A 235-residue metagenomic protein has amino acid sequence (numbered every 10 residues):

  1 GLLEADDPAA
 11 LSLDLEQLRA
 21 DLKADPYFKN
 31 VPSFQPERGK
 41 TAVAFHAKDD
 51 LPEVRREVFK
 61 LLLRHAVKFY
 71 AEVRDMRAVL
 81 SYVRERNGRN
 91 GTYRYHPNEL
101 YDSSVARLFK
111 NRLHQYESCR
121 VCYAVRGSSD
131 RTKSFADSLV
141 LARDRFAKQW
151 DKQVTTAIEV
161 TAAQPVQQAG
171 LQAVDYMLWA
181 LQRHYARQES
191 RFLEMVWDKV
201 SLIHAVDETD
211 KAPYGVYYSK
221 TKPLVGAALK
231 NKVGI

Functional and structural regions predicted by a protein language model:
G1-I235: Phosphate-ester processing/binding pockets and catalytic centers
